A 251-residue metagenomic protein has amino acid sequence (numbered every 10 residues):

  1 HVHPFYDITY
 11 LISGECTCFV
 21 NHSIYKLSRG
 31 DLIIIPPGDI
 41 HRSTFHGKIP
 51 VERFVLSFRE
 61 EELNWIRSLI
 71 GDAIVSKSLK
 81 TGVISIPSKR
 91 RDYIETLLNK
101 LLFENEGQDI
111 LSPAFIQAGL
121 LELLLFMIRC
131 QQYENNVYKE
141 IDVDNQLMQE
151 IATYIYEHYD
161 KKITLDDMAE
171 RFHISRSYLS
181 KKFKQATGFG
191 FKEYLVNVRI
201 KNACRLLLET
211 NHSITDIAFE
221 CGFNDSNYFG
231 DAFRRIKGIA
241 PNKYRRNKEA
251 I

Functional and structural regions predicted by a protein language model:
V2-C18: Short, conserved beta-strand element in jelly-roll/cupin
I12, E95-D109, A152, Y156-Y159 (+1 more regions): Regular secondary-structure segments
E15-T17, I24, I40: Structural motif
H22-P36: Short acidic-glycine-tyrosine-enriched beta hairpin
G30, Y178-F183, Y228-F229, F233: Short hydrophobic/aromatic patch on the recognition helix
P37-E106, L125-E134: A hydrophobic/aromatic-rich effector-binding and dimerization subdomain of bacterial HTH-type transcriptional regulators
K80-R90, N105-I116, L124-E157, K161 (+2 more regions): Short, Lys/Arg-enriched, Trp-marked, Pro/Gly-tolerant hinge/linker segments that flank
T153, E157, K162, D166 (+3 more regions): Terminal helix-turn-helix DNA-binding modules in bacterial transcription factors
